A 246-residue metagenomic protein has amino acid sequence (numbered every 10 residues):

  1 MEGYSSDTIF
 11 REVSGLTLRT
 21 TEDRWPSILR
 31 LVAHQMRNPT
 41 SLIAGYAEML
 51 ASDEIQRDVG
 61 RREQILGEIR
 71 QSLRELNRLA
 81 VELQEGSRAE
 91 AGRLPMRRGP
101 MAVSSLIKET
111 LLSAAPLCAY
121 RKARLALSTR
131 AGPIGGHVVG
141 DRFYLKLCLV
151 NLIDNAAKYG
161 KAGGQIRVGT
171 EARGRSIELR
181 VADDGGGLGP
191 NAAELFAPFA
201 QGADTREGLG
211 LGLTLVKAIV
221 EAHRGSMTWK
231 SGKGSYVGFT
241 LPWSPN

Functional and structural regions predicted by a protein language model:
Q71-L76: Short alpha-helical segment of the dimerization/phosphotransfer core of two-component systems
A91-M96, H137-G140: Conserved micro-motifs of the catalytic ATP-binding
L117-S128: Short conserved segments within the C-terminal catalytic ATPase subdomain
L188-F199: Short conserved segment of the HATPase_c
G212, V216: Short alpha-helical Gxxx[C/S/T] motif in the catalytic ATP-binding
